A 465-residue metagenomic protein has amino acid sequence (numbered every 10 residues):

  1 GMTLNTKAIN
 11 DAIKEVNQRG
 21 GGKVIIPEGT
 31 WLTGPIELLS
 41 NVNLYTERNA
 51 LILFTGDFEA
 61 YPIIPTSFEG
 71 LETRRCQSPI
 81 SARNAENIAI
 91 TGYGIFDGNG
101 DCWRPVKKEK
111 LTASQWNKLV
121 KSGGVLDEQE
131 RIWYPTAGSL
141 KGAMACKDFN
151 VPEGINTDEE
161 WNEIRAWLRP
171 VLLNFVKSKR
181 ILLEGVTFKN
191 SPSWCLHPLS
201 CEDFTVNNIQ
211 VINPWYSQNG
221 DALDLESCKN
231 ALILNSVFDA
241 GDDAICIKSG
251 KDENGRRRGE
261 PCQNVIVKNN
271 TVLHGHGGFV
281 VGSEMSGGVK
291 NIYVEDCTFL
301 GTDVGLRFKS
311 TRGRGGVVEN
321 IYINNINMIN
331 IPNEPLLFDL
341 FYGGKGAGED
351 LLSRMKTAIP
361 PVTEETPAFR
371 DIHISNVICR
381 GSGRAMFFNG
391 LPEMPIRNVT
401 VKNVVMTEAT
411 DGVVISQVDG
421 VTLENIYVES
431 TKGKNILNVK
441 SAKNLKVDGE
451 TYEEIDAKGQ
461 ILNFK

Functional and structural regions predicted by a protein language model:
G1-K465: Extracellular/periplasmic carbohydrate-active domains that bind, remodel, or depolymerize complex polysaccharides
